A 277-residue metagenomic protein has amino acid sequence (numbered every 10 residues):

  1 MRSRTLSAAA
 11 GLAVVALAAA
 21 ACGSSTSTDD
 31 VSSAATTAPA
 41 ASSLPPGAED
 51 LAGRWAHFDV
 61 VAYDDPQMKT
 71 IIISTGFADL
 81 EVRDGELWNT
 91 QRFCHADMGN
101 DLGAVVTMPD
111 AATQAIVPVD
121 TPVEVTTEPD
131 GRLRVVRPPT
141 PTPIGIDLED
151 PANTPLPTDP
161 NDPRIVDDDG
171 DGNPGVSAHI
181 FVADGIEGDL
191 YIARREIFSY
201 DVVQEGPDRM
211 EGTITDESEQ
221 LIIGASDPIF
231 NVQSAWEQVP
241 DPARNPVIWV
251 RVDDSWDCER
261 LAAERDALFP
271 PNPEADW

Functional and structural regions predicted by a protein language model:
M1-A10: Bacterial N-terminal signal peptides that target proteins for export
A18-A21: C-terminal motif of bacterial Sec signal peptides marking the signal peptidase cleavage site
G23-S25: Bacterial signal peptide processing site
S32-P39: Extracellular mucin-like PTS domains
P39-A56, V203-P207: N-terminal helix-cap/turn-to-beta initiation motif at the start of protein domains
D59-D64, F93-M98, P141-I144, V202-D208 (+2 more regions): Beta-strand elements of well-folded, non-transmembrane domains
I73-G206: Predominantly extracellular/secreted and cell-surface proteins with exposed, flexible low-complexity segments
G185-W277: Edge beta-strand at a domain terminus
